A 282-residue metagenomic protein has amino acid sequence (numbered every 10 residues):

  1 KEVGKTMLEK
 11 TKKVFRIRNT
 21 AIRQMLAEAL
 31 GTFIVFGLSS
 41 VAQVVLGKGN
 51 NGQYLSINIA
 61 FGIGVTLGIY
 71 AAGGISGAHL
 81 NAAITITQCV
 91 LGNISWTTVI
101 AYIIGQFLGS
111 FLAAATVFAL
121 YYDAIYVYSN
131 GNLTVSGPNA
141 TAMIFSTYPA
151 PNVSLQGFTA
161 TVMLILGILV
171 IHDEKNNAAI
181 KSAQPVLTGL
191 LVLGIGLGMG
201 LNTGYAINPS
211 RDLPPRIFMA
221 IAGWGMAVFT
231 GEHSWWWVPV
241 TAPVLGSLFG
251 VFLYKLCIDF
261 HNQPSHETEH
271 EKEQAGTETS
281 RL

Functional and structural regions predicted by a protein language model:
K1-L282: Membrane-interface helix-loop junctions and terminal tails of multi-pass membrane proteins
